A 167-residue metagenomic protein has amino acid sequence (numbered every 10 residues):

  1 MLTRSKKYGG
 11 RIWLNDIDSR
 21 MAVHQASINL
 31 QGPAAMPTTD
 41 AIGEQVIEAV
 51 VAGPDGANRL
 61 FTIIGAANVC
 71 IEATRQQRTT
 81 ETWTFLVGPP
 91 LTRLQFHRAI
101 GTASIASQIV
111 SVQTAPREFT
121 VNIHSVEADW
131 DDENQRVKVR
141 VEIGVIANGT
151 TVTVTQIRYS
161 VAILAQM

Functional and structural regions predicted by a protein language model:
L2-M167: Extracellular attachment/recognition segments
